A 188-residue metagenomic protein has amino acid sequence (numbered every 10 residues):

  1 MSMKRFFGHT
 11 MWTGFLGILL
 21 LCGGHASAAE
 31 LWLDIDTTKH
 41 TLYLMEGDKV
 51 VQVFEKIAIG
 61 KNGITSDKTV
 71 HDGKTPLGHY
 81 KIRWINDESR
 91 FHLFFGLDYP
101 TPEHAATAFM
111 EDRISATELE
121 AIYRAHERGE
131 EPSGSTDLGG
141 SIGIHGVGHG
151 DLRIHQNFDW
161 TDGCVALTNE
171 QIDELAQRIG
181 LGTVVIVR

Functional and structural regions predicted by a protein language model:
M1-G8: N-terminal secretory signal peptides that target proteins for export/translocation
T10-G23: Bacterial N-terminal signal peptides
A28-E30, T37-H40, Q52-F54, L77 (+4 more regions): Extracytoplasmic
A28-L31, E55-W84, A125-G129, N169-E174: N-terminal post-signal-peptidase region of extra-cytosolic proteins
W32-D34, T41-Y43, K56, K81-R83 (+4 more regions): Soluble periplasmic/extracytoplasmic beta-strand elements of cell-envelope proteins
T37-T41, M45, F54-T69, K74 (+2 more regions): Secreted/periplasmic proteins
T38-H40, G47-K49, I57-N62, I85-E88 (+3 more regions): Solvent-exposed coil/turn segments that connect beta secondary-structure elements in extracytoplasmic/periplasmic
E88-R188: Exported/periplasmic cell-wall-interacting domains
